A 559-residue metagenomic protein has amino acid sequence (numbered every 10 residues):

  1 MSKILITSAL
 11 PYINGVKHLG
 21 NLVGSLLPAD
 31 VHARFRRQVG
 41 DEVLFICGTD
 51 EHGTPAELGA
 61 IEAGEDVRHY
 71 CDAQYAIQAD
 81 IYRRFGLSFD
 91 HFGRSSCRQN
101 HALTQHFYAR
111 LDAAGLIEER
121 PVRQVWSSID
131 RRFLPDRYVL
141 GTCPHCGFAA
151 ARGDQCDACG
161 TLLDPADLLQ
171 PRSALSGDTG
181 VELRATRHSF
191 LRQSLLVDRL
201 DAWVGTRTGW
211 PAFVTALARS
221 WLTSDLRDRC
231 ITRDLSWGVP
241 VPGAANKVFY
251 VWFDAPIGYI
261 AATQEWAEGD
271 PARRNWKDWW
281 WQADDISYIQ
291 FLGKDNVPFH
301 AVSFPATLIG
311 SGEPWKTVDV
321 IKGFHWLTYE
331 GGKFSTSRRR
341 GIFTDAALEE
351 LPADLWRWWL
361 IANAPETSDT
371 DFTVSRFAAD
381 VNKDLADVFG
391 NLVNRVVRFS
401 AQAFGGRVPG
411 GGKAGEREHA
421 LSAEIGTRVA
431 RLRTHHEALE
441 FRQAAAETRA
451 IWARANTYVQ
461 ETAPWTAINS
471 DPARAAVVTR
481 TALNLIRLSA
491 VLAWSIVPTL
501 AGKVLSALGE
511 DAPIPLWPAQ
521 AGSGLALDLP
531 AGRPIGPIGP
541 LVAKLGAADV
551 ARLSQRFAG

Functional and structural regions predicted by a protein language model:
M1-K3, R120-V125, G141-G160, L175 (+4 more regions): Basic, alpha-helical terminal appendages of large translation-related enzymes
M1-W203: N-terminal, positively charged nucleic-acid-binding surface of large information/translation enzymes
S2-C47, Q99-L103, C146, L169-Q402 (+1 more regions): Structured secondary-structure scaffolds
V31, H69-D80, H106, V388-R395 (+3 more regions): A non-catalytic, amphipathic alpha-helix used as a structural packing/dimerization or gating element in enzyme scaffolds
G53-A60, G86-L87, T367-R376, V429-L432 (+1 more regions): A short small-residue
Q124-I129, G323-W326, R376, G411-E416 (+1 more regions): A glycine-rich phosphate-binding loop feature that marks nucleotide/adenosyl-phosphate handling sites
P365-S368, F372-R376, V381, V396-A445: Long, amphipathic alpha-helical stalk/connector segments used for oligomerization, subunit docking, or mechanical
V381, L385-V388, L392, R417 (+4 more regions): Amphipathic alpha-helix face/heptad-repeat signature
